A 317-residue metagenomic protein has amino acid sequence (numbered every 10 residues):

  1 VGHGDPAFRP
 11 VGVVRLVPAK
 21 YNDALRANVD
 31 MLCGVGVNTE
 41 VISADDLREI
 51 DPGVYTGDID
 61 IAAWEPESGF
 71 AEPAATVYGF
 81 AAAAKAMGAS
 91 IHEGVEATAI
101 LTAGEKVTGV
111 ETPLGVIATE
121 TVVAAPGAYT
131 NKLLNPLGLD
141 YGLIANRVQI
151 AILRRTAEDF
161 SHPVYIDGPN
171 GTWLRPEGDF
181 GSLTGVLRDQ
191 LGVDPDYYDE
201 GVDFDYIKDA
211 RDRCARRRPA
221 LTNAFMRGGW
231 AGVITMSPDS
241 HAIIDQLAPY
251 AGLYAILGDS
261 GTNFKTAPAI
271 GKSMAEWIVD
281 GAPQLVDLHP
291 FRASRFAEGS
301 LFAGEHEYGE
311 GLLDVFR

Functional and structural regions predicted by a protein language model:
V1-I50, G171-W173: Dinucleotide-binding Rossmann-like beta1-alpha1 core, especially the glycine-rich loop that anchors the ADP
R9-V13, N146-R147, G229: Short Gly/Ser/Thr- and Asp/Glu-enriched loop/turn motifs at secondary-structure junctions
S43-A44, E93-V95, G228: Short loop/edge segments at beta-strand edges and connector loops that shape dinucleotide/nucleotide cofactor-binding
A62-A83, G127-Y129, Y206-R213, N263-T266 (+1 more regions): Mid-domain beta-loop-alpha active-site segment that forms a flexible, acidic cofactor/metal-binding surface
A63-T121: Helical element adjacent to the flavin cofactor pocket in flavoenzyme catalytic cores
L114-H162, G281: Central helical "cap/lid" subdomain
G142, R155-G252: Active-site lid/adjacent beta-loop-alpha segment flanking the redox-cofactor pocket in flavoenzymes
D212-R317: C-terminal catalytic lobe of FAD-dependent flavoproteins
